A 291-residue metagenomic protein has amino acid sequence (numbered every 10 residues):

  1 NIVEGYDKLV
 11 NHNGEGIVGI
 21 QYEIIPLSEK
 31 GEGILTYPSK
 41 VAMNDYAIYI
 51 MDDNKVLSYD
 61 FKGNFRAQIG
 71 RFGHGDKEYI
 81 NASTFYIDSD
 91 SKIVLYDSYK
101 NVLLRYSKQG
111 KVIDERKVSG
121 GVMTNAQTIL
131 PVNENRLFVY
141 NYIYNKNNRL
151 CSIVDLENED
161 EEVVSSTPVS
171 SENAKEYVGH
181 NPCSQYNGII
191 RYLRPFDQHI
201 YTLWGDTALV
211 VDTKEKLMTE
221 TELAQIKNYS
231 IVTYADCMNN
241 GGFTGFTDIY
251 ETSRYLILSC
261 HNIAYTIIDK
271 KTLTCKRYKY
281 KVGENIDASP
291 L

Functional and structural regions predicted by a protein language model:
N1-L291: Eukaryotic scaffold repeat domains enriched in small/polar residues
